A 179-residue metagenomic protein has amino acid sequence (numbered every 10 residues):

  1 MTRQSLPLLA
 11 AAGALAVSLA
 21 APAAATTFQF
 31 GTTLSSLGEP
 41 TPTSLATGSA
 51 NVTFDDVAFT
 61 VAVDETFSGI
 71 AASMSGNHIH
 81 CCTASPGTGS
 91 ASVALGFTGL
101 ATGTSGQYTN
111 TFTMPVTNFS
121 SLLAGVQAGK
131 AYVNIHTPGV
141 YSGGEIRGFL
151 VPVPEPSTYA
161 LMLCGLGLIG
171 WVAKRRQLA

Functional and structural regions predicted by a protein language model:
M1-A10: Bacterial N-terminal signal peptides that target proteins for export
L15-A23: C-terminal segment of classical bacterial N-terminal signal peptides
P22-N77, C81-P152: Metal-centered catalytic cores of metalloenzymes
E155-K174: A short, hydrophobic C-terminal helix/tail in secreted or cell-surface proteins
R176-A179: Short, charged juxtamembrane terminal tails flanking transmembrane helices
